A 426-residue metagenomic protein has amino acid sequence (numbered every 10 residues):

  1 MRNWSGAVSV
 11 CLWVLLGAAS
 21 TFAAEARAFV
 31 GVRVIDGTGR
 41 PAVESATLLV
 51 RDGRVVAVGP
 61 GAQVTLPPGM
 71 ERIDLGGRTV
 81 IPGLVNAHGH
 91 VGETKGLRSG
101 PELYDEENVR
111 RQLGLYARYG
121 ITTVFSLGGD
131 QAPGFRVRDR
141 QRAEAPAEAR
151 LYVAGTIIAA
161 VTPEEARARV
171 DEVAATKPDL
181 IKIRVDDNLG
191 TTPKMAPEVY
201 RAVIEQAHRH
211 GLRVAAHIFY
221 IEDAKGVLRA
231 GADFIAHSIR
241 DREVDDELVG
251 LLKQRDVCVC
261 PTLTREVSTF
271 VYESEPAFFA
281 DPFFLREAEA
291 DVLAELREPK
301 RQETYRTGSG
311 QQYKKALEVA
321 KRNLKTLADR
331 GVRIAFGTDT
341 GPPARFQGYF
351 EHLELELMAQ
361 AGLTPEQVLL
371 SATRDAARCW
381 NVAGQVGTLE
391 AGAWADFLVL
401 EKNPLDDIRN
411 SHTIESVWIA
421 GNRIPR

Functional and structural regions predicted by a protein language model:
R27, T65-E106, R110, G114-A117 (+1 more regions): Replace "His-x-His-based motif
V32, L317, R330-R333, E351-L405: C-terminal helical cap
V34, T38-I81: Histidine-rich, glycine-flanked metal-binding segment
V91-E107, A159-E164, D187-K194, Y305-Q312: Acidic/histidine-rich helix-loop elements that form or flank divalent-metal/phosphate-binding sites at the catalytic
S99-A147, A160-D179: Alpha-helical scaffold segments that flank or form the walls of functional sites
D139-T156, K194-A216, L252, D256-P261: Alpha-helix-loop-beta-strand connector modules within alpha/beta enzyme cores
T156-E205, G226-R229, F234: Active-site gating/metal-coordination segments in enzymes
A168-T191, I239-A361: Active-site neighborhoods of metal-dependent hydrolases
